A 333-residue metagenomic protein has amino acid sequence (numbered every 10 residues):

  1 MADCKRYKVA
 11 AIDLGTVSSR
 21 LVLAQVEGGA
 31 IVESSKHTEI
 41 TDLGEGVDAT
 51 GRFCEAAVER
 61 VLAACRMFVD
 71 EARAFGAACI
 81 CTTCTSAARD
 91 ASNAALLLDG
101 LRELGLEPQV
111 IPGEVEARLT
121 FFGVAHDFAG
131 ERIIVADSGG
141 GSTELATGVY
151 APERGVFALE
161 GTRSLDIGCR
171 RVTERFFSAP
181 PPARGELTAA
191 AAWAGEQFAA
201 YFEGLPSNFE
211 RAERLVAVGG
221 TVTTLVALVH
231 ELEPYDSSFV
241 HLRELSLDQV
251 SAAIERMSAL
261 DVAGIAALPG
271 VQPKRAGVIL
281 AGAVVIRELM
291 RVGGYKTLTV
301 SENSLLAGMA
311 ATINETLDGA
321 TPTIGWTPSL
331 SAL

Functional and structural regions predicted by a protein language model:
M1-T38: Early-domain small/polar-rich strand-loop-helix modules and first-structured segments of the mature chain
C4-V9, L23-V26, T41-D42, G46-R73 (+4 more regions): Helical "lid/coupling" subdomains associated with nucleotide-phosphate turnover
D13-S18, A136-S142, V218-T221, S304: A short acidic Gly-Thr/Ser loop motif
V17, A78, K296: Short acidic/polar active-site loop segments enriched in Thr and Asp
P152: Basic phosphate/pyrophosphate-binding loop/patch that engages nucleotide-derived ligands
